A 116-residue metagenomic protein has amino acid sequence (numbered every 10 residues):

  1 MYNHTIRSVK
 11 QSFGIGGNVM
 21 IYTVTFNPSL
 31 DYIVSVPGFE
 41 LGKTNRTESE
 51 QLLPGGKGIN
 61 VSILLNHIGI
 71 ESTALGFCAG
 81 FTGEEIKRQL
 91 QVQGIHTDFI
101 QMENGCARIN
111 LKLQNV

Functional and structural regions predicted by a protein language model:
M1-V19: N-terminal amphipathic/basic-hydrophobic helices that include classical n-h-c signal peptides and signal-anchor
H4-T5, P37, Q89: Proline-rich intrinsically disordered, low-complexity coils
F13-L75, G83-E85: Glycine-rich phosphate/adenosyl-contacting loop at the front of the ribokinase-like
H67-V116: Conserved N-terminal subdomain of the carbohydrate kinase-like
